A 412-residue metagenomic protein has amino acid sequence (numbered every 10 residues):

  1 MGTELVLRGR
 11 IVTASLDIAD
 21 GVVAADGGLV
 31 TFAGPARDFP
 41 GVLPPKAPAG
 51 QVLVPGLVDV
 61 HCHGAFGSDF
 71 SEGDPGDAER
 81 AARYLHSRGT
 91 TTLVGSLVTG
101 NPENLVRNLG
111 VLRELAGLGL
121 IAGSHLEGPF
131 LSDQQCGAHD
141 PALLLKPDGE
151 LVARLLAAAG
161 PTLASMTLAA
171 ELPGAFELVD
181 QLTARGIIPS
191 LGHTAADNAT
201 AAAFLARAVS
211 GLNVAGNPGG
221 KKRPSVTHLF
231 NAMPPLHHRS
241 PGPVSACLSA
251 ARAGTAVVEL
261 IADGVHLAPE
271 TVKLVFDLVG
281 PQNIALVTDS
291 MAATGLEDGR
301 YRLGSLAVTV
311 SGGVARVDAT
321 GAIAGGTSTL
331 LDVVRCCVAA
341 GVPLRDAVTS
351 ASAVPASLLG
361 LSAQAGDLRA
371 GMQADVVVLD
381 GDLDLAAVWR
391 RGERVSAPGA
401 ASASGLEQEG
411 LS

Functional and structural regions predicted by a protein language model:
M1-L5, G9-P55: Histidine-rich, glycine-flanked metal-binding segment
G9, S357, D367-S412: C-terminal cap of metal-dependent C-N hydrolases
Q51-N104: Metal-associated gating/positioning segment near the N- to mid-region
A82-T162: Divalent-metal coordination cores built from histidine and acidic residues
G117, L145-V258, V265-I284: Histidine/acidic residue-rich metal-binding segments in metalloenzymes
H125-E127, I261, V287: Generic enzyme active-site microenvironment
L126, L182, V226, C337 (+1 more regions): Conserved, mostly hydrophobic/aromatic
R239-V258, F276-T288, A293-L379: His/Asp/Glu-enriched, well-ordered alpha-helical/loop segment that forms or immediately abuts the divalent-metal
